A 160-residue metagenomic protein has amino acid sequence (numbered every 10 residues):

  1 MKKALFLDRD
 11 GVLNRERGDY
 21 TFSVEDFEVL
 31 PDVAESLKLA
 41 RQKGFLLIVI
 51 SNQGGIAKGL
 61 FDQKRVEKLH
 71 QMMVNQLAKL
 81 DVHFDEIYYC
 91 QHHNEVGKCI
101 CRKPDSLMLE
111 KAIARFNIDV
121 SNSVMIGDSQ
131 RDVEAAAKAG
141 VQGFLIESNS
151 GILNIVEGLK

Functional and structural regions predicted by a protein language model:
M1-L46: Active-site neighborhood of HAD-like aspartate-dependent phosphohydrolases
K3-L5, K64, K68-H83, H93-M125 (+1 more regions): Asp-based, Mg2+/Mn2+-dependent phosphohydrolase catalytic module
L7, V49-S51, L145: Hydrophobic residues in well-ordered beta-strands that form the structural core
L13-P31, I56, L60-R65, L80 (+1 more regions): Metal-dependent phosphoesterase signature
L13-R17, N52-G54, Y88-C90, E110-I113: A short alpha-helix capping/helix-coil boundary motif
R17, V29, E35, G55 (+3 more regions): Low-complexity, compositionally biased segments
V33, L37-H70, H83-H93, A136: Substrate-recognition element of Asp-dependent hydrolases with the DxDx(T/V) motif
